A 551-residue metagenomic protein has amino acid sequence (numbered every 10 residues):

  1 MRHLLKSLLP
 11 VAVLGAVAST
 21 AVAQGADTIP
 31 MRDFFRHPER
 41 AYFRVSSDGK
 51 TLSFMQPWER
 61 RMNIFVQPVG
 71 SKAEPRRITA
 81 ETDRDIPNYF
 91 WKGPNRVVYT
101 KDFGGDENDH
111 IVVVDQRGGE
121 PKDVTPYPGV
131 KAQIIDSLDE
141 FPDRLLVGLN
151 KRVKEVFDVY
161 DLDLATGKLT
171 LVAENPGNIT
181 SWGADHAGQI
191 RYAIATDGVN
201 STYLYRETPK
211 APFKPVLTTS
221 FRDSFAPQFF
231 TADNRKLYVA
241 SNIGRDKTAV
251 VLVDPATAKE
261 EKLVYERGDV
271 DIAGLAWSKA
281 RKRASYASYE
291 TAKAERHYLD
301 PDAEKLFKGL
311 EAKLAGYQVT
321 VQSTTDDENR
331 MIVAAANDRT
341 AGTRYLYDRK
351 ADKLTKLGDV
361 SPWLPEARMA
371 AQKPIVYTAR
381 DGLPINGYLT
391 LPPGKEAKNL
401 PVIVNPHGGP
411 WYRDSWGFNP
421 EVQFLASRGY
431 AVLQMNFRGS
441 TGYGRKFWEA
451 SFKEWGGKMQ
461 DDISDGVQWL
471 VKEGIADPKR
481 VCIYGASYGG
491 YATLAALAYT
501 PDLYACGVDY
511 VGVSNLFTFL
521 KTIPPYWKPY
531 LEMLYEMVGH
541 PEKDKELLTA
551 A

Functional and structural regions predicted by a protein language model:
L4-A21: Gram-negative bacterial Sec-dependent N-terminal signal peptides
Q24-A26: Boundary of Sec targeting at the N-terminus
F35-A41, S47, E59-I64, A80-N88 (+4 more regions): Peripheral, non-catalytic segments that deliver or gate enzyme domains
F54-A80: Beta-propeller domains
F65, V112, Y160, L433 (+2 more regions): Conserved Rossmann-like nucleotide-binding pocket used by diverse enzymes that bind dinucleotide cofactors
K398-G408: Short beta-strand element of the alpha/beta-hydrolase
A426-N436: A fold-wide structural signal in alpha/beta-hydrolase
F437-A551: Active-site-proximal cap/loop segments of hydrolase catalytic domains
